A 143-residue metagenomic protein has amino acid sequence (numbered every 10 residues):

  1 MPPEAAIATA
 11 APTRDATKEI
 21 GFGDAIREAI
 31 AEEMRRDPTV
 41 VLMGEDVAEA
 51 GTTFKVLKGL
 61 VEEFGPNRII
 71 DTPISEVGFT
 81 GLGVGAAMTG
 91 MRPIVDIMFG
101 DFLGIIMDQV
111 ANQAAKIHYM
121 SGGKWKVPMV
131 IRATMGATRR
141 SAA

Functional and structural regions predicted by a protein language model:
M1-A143: Thiamine diphosphate
